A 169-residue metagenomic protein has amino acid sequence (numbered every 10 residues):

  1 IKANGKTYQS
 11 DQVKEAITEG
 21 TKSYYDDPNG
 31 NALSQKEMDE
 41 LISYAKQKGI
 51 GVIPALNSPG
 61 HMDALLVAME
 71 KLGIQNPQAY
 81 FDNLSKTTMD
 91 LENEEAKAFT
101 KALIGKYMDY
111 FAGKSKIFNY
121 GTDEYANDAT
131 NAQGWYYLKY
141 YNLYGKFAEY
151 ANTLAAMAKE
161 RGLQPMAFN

Functional and structural regions predicted by a protein language model:
I1-Y141, K146: Feature activates predominantly on carbohydrate-active enzymes
K139-N169: Extracellular glycoside hydrolase catalytic/binding regions
